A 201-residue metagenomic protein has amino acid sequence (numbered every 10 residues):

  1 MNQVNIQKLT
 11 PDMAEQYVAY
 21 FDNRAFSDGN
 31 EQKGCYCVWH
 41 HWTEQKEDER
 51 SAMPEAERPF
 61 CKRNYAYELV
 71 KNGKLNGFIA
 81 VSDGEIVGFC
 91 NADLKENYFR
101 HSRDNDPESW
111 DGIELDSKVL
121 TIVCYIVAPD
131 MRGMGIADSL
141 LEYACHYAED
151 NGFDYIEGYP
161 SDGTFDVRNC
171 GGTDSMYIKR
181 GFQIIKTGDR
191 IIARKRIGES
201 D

Functional and structural regions predicted by a protein language model:
M1-D48, D201: Conserved N-terminal entry element of GNAT/NAT acetyltransferase domains
Q16-A19, Y65, S139, Y143 (+1 more regions): Alpha-helical elements of Rossmann-like donor-binding domains used by nucleotide-donor carbohydrate transfer enzymes
S27-M53, V81-S82, I86-F99, D138 (+1 more regions): Conserved donor-binding loop and adjoining core beta-sheet/short helix segment in diverse acyl/aminoacyl transferases
S51, A56-F78, E96-H101, T121: A short helix-loop-beta-strand connector motif used in the catalytic cores of GNAT acetyltransferases and, in some
E68, V81, E85-C124, R168-C170: Conserved acyl-donor/pantetheine-binding loop and adjacent beta-alpha core of acyl/acetyltransferases and related
V119, A148-R168: Conserved GNAT acetyl-CoA-binding A-motif
I122-V127, G133-E149: Conserved acetyl-CoA-binding loop-helix of GNAT-fold acetyltransferases
N169-G181, I185-D201: C-terminal "cap" of GNAT-fold acetyltransferases
